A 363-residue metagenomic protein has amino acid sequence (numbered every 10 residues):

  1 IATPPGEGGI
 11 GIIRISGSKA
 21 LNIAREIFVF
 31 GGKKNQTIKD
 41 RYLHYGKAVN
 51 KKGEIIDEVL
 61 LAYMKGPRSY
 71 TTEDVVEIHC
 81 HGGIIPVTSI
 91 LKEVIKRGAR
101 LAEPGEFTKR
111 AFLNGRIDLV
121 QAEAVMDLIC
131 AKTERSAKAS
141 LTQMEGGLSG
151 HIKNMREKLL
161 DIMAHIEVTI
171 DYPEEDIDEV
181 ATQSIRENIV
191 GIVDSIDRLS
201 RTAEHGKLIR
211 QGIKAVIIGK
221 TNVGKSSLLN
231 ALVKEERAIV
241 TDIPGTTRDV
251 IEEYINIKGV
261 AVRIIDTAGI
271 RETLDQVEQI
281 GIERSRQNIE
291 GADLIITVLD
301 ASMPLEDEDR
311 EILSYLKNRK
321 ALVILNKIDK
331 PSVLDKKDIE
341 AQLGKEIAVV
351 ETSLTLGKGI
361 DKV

Functional and structural regions predicted by a protein language model:
I1-K138, T142, G146, L322: A glycine-rich (often HGG/GG-containing) alpha/beta subdomain
P5, E54, I209, Y254-K258 (+4 more regions): Conserved catalytic network of the ASCE P-loop NTPase/AAA+ motor domain
R14-I15, I27-F30, Y172-I289: Conserved G1/Walker A P-loop phosphate-binding module
Y63, A268-D293, A301-Y315: Switch II of P-loop NTPase G domains
R116-S195, L199: Long, non-coiled-coil amphipathic alpha-helical linker/lever segments that couple catalytic cores to other domains
G191, K320-L322, D329-V363: Canonical P-loop GTPase G-domain recognition
E290-D307, L322, I328-V333, G357: Conserved Switch II/interswitch segment of TRAFAC-class P-loop GTPases
